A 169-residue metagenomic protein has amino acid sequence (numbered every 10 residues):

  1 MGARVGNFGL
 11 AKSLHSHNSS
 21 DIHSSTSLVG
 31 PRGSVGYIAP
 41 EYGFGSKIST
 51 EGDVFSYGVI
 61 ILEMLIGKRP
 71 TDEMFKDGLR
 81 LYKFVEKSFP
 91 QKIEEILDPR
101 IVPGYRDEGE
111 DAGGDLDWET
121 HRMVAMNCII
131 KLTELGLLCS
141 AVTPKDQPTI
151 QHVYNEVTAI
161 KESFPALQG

Functional and structural regions predicted by a protein language model:
M1, V5-G169: Cytosolic eukaryotic protein kinase-like domains
